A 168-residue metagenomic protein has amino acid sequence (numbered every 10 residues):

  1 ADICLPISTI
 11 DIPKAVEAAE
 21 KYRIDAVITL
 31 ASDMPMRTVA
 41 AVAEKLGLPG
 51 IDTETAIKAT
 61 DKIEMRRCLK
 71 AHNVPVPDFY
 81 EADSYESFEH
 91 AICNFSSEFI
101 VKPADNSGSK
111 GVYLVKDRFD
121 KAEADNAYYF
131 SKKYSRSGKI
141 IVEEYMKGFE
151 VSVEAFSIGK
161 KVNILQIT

Functional and structural regions predicted by a protein language model:
A1-T55, A71, E86: ATP-binding N-terminal substructure of ATP-dependent carboxylate-amine bond-forming enzymes
A18-I24, C93-S96, Y134-R136: Glycine-rich phosphate-binding loop signature in dinucleotide/nucleotide-binding domains
V27-L30, F79-A82, Y145: Structural motif
S32-P35, K161-N163, T168: Short glycine-enriched loops at secondary-structure junctions
R37-A40, K110-G111, S152: Short glycine-/acidic-enriched loop or helix-start segments at secondary-structure transitions that form or flank
E44-G111, K116-R118: A conserved helix-loop-beta module that forms one wall/lid of the active-site cleft in ATP-utilizing catalytic domains
P75-D78, E98-V101, Y113-S152: Conserved ATP-binding module of the ATP-grasp superfamily
K116, S157-K161: Short acidic-glycine loop/turn motifs at beta-strand connectors
